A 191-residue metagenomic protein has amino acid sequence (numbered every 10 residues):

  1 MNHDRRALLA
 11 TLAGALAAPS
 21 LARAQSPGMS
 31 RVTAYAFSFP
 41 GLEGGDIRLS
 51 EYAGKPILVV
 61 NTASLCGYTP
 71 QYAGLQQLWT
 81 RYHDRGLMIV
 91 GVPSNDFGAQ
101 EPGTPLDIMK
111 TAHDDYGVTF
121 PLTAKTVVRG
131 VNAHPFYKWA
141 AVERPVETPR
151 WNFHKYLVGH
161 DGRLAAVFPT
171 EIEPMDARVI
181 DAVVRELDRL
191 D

Functional and structural regions predicted by a protein language model:
M1-A15: N-terminal secretory signal peptides and thylakoid transit peptides that target proteins across membranes
Q25-S50: N-terminal "domain-start" segment that seeds a small globular fold
S38, L106-N152: Short, internal strand/loop/helix patches that form the active-site neighborhood or redox-interaction surface
E51-G67, I89-V90: Short active-site neighborhood of thiol/selenol oxidoreductases, capturing the structured segment around
P56, P70-V92, H113-Y116: Conserved helix-turn-beta segment immediately C-terminal to the redox Cys motif in thioredoxin-like folds
N61-G74, A99-Q100: Conserved redox-active cysteine motifs that mediate thiol-disulfide chemistry, especially di-cysteine Cys-X(1-2)-Cys
L87-G103, F120-G130: Thiol-based oxidoreductase modules, predominantly thioredoxin-like and allied folds used for disulfide exchange
K138, V142-D191: Thiol-/selenol-based redox modules, centered on thioredoxin-like and closely related oxidoreductase domains
